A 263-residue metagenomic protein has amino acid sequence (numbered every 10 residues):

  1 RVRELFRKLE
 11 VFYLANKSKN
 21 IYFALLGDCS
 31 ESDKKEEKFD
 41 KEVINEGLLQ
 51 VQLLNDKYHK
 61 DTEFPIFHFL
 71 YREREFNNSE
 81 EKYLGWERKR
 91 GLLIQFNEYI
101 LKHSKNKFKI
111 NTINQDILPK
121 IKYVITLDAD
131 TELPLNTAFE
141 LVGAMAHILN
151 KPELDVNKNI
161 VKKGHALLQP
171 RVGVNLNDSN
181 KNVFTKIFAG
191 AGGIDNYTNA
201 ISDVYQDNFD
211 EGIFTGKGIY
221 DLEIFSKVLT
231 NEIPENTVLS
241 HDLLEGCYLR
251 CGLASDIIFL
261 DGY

Functional and structural regions predicted by a protein language model:
R1-Y263: Internal catalytic domains of large membrane-associated glycosyltransferases
